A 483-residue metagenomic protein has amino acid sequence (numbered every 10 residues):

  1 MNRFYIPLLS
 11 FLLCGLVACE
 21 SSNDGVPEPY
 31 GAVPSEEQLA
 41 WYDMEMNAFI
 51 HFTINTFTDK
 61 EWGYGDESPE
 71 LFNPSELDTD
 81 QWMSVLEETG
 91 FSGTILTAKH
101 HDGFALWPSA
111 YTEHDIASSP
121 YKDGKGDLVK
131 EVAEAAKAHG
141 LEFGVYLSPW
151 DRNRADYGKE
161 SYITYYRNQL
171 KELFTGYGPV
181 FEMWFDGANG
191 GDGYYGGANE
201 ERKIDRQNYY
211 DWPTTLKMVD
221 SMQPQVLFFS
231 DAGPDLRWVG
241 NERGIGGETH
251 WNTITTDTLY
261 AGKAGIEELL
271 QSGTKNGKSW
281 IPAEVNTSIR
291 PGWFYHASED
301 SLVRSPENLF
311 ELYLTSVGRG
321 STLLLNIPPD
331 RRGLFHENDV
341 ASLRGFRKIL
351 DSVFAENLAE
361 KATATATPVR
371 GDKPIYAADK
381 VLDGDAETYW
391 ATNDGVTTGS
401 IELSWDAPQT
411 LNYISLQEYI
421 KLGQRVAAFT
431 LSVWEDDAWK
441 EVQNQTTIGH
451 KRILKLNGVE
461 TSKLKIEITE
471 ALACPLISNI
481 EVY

Functional and structural regions predicted by a protein language model:
M1-P7: Bacterial N-terminal signal peptides that target proteins for export
L9-L13: Hydrophobic helical h-region of N-terminal Sec-dependent signal peptides in bacterial secretory/periplasmic proteins
V17-A18: C-terminal motif of bacterial Sec signal peptides marking the signal peptidase cleavage site
S22-T397, E402-L403, T410, S415-Q417 (+5 more regions): Mature catalytic domains of secreted/periplasmic carbohydrate-active enzymes
F429-L431: Short beta-strand elements bearing conserved aromatic residues within extracellular beta-rich modules
V459-T461: Extracellular Ig-like/FN3 beta-sandwich strand-entry sites
N479-Y483: Short beta-strand-to-coil "C-cap" segments at the C-terminal boundary of structured domains/repeats, marking
